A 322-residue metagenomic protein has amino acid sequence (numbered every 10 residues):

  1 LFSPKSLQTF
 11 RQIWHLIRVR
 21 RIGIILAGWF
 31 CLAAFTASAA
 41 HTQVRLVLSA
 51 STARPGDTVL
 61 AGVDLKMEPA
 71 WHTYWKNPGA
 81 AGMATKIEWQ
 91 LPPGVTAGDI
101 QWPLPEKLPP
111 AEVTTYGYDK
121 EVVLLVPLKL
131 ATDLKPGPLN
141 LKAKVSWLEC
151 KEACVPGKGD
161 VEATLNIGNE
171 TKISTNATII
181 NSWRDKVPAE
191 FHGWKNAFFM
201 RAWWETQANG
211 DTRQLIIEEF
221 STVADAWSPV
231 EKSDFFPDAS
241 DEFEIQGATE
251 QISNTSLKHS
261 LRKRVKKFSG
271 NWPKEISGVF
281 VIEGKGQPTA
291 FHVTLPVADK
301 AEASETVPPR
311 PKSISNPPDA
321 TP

Functional and structural regions predicted by a protein language model:
F2-K5: Extreme N-terminal basic, low-complexity initiation segments that serve as generic localization/processing leaders
Q8, Q12-L16: Short, positively charged and aromatic/hydrophobic N-terminal segments
G23-A34: Bacterial N-terminal signal peptides
F35-T321: Extracellular/lumen-exposed scaffold segments
